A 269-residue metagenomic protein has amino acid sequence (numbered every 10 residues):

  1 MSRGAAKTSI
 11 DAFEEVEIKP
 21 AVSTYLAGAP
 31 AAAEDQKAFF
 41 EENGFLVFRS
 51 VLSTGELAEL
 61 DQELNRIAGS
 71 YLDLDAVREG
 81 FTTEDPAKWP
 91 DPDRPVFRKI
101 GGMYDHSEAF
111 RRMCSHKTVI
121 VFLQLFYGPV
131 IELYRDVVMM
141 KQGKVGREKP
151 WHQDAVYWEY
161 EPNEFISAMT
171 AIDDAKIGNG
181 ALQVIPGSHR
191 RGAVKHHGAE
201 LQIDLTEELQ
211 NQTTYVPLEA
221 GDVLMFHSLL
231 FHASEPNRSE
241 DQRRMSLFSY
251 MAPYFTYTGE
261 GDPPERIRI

Functional and structural regions predicted by a protein language model:
S2-E42, R49-W151, Y157, G261: Non-heme Fe(II)-dependent double-stranded beta-helix
E15, A175-E235, F255-Y257, I267: Double-stranded beta-helix
L72, A252-I269: Double-stranded beta-helix
P129, A155-E161, I172-A181, H189: Active-site region of the double-stranded beta-helix
A168, H232-S239: Short beta-strand His + acidic residue motifs that chelate non-heme Fe in jelly-roll/DSBH and cupin folds
A168-T170, D241-T256: A short hydrophobic beta-strand segment most commonly corresponding to one strand of the jelly-roll/cupin
